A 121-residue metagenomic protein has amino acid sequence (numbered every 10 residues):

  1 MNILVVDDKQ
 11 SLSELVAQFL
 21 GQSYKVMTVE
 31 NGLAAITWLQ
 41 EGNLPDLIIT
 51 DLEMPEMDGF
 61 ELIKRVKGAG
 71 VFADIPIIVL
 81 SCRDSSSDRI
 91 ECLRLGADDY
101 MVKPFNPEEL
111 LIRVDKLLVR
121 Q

Functional and structural regions predicted by a protein language model:
Q10-M27: Two-component/phosphorelay signaling modules centered on CheY-like receiver
E30-L47: Acidic, metal-coordinating helix/loop segments flanking the phosphotransfer/catalytic sites of two-component signaling
M54: Receiver (REC) domain active-site loop signature in two-component systems and cognate sites in sensor histidine kinases
F105-V114: C-terminal output helix
D115-Q121: The C-terminal output helix
